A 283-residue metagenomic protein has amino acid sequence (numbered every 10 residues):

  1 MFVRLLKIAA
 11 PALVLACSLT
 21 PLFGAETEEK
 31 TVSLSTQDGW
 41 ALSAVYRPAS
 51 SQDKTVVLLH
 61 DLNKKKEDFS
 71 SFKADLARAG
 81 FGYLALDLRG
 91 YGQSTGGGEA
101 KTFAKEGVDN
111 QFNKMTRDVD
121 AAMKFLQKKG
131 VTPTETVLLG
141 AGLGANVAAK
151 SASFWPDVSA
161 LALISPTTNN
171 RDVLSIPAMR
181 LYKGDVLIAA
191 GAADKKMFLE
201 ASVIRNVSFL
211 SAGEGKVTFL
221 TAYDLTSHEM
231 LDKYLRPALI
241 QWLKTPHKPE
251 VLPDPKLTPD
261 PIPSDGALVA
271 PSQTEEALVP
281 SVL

Functional and structural regions predicted by a protein language model:
A25-P48: N-terminal cap/lid segment of alpha/beta-hydrolase-fold proteins
D53-D61: Short beta-strand element of the alpha/beta-hydrolase
L62-K73: The serine-hydrolase catalytic nucleophile loop
L76-T102: Conserved alpha/beta-hydrolase
A104-G130: Alpha/beta-hydrolase active-site loop
K124-L181: Primarily recognizes the serine-hydrolase "nucleophile elbow" in alpha/beta-hydrolase and SGNH/GDSL folds
Y182, I188-A190: Short beta-strand/loop motif that positions the catalytic acidic residue of the alpha/beta-hydrolase fold
E214-L283: C-terminal catalytic histidine-bearing segment of alpha/beta-hydrolase fold enzymes
